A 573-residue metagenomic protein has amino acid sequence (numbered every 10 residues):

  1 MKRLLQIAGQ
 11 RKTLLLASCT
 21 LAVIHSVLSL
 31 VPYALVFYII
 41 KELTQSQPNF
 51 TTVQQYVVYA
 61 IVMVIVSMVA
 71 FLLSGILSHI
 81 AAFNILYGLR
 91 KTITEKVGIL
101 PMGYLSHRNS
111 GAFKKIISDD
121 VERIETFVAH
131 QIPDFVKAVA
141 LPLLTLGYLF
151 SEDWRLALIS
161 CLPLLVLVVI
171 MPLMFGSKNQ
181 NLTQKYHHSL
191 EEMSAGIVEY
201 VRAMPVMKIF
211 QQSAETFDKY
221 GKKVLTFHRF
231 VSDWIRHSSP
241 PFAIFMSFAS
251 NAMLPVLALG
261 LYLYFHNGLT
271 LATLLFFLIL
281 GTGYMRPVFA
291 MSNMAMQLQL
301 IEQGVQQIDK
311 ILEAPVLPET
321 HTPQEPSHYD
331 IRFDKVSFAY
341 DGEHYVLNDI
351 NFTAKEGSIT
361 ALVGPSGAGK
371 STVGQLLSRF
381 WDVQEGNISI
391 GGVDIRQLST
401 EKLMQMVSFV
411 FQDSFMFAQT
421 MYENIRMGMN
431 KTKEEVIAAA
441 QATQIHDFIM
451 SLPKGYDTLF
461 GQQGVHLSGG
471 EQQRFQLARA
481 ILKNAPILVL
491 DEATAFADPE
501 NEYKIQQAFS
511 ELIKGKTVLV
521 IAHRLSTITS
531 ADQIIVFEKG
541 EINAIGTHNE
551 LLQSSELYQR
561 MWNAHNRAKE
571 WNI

Functional and structural regions predicted by a protein language model:
M1-S29, N49-Y56, S74, S78 (+9 more regions): Membrane-integrated ABC transporters
I7-T13, M102, D119-V128, I132 (+8 more regions): An intracellular "coupling" helix at the cytosolic face of ABC transporter transmembrane type-1 domains
L14-H25, P133-K185, A258-L269, T273 (+1 more regions): Transmembrane helices of ABC transporter permease
L15-A70, F150-R155: Transmembrane helix-loop-helix hairpins at lipid-water interfaces of multipass membrane proteins, especially the type-1
L28-V36, M63-S110, K114, S118 (+9 more regions): Juxtamembrane helix-loop junctions of ABC transporter transmembrane domains
T92-K115, D119-V121, G196-K219, M294 (+4 more regions): Short intracellular "coupling" helices and adjacent cytoplasmic loop segments at the cytosolic face of multi-pass
Q212, R236, Y284-I311: Cytosolic ends of transmembrane helices, especially the final helix of ABC transmembrane type-1 domains
S327-I573: ABC-type nucleotide-binding domain
